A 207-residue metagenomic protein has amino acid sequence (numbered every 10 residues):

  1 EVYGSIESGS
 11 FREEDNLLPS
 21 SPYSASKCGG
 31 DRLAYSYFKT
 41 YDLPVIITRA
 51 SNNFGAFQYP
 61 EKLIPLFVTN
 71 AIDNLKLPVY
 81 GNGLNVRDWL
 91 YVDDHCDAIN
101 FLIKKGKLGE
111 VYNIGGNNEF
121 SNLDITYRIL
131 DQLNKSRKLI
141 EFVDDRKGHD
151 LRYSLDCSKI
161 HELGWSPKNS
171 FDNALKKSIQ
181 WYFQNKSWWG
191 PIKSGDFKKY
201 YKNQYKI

Functional and structural regions predicted by a protein language model:
E1-I47, N52-F54, Q58-P60: Catalytic helix-loop patch of NAD(P)-dependent Rossmann-fold dehydrogenases
G29, L33, Y37, F67 (+2 more regions): Hydrophobic alpha-helix immediately C-terminal to the catalytic Tyr-X-X-X-Lys motif of short-chain
P65, A71-I207: C-terminal substrate-binding subdomain of Rossmann-fold SDR/epimerase-dehydratase oxidoreductases
